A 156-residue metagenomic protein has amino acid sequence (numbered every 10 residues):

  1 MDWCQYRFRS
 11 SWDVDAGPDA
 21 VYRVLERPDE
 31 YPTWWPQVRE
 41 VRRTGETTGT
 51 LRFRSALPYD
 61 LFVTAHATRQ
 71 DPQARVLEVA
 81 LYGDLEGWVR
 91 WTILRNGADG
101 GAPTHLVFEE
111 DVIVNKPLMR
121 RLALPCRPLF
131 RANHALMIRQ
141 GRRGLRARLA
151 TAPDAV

Functional and structural regions predicted by a protein language model:
M1-E46, A155-V156: Hydrophobic ligand-binding cavity/cleft-lining segments
R7-R9, D60-T64, E86-R90: Short, surface-exposed coil-to-beta transition loops
R43-L51, Q70-V79: Short, hydrophobic/aromatic-rich segments at coil-to-beta transitions
T44, T68-Q70, T92-A98: Short beta-strand micro-motifs enriched in acidic
S55-F62, V114-R120: Short, cysteine-centered beta-strand-loop-beta hairpins and adjacent loop/turn segments enriched in charged/polar
D60-Q70, L77-Y82: Helix-adjacent hinge/juxtasegments
L81-R139, V156: Beta-strand/loop substructures that line and gate deep hydrophobic ligand-binding cavities in soluble
R142-V156: Short, highly charged C-terminal tails/helix-capping segments
